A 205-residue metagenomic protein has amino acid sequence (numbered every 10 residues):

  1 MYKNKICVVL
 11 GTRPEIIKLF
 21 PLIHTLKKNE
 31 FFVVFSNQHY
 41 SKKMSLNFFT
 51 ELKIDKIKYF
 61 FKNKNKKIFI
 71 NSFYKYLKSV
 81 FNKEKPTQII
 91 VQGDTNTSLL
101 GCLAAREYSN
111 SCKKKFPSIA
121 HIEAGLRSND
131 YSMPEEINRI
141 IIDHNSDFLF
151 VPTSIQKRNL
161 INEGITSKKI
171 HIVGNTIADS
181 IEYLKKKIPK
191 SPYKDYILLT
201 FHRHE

Functional and structural regions predicted by a protein language model:
Y2-C7, D195: Extreme N-terminal starter segment of soluble prokaryotic enzymes
C7-L10, I16-T25, F48, F60-I165: Active-site and donor-binding regions of nucleotide-sugar-utilizing enzymes
V8-V9, V33-F35, H121, I172 (+1 more regions): Structural beta-sheet core signal
L10, F35-H39, Q92-G93, F201: Conserved residues at beta->alpha junctions
E30-F69: Conserved nucleotide-sugar phosphate-binding/catalytic loop shared by glycosyltransferases and other
F35-N37, A124-S128, N175: Short, acidic/turn-prone active-site loops that include or flank metal/cofactor- and phosphate-binding residues
Q38-K43, K64, I142-E205: A nucleotide-sugar donor-handling region in carbohydrate enzymes
